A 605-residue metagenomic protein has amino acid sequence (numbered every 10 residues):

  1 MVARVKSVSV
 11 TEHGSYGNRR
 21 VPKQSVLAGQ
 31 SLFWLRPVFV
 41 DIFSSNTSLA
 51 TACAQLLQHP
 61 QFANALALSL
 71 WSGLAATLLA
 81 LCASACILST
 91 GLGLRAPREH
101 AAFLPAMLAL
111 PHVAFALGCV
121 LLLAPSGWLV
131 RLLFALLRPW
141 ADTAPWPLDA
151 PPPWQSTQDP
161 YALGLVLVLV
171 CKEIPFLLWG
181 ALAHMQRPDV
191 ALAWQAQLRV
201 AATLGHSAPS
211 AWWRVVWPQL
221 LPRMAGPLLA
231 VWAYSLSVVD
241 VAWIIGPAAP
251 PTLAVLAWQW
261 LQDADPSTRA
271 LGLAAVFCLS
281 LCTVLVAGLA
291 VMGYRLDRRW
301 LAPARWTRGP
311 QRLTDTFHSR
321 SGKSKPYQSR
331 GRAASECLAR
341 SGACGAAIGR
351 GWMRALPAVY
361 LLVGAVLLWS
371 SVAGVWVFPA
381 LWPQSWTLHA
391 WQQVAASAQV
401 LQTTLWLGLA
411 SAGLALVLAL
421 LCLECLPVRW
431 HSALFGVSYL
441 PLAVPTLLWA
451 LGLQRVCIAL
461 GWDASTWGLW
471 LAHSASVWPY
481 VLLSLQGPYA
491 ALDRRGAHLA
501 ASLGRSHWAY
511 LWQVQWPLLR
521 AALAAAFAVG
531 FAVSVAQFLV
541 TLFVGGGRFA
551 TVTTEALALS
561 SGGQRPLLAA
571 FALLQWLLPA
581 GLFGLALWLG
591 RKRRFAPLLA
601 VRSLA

Functional and structural regions predicted by a protein language model:
M1-P22, G93-H100, A290-L356, W430 (+1 more regions): Transmembrane alpha-helical segments of polytopic membrane transport and secretion proteins
V2, G17-N46, Q58-Q186, Q219 (+11 more regions): Membrane-water interface segments at the C-terminal ends of transmembrane alpha-helices in multi-pass inner-membrane
S9, L117, V200-L204, L499-L503 (+3 more regions): A compositionally biased, intrinsically disordered/low-complexity signal enriched for hydrophobic/aromatic residues
N46-A54, A249-Q262, L381-Q393, G547-S561: Short hydrophobic, aromatic-rich alpha-helical segments embedded in or entering the lipid bilayer of multi-pass
F62-G91, M185-H206, V286-D315, R330-G342 (+1 more regions): Alpha-helical transmembrane segments and their immediate interhelical/interface regions in integral membrane proteins
P188-L220, L492, H498-L519: Short helix-to-coil transition segments within interhelical loops that connect adjacent transmembrane helices
D265-L273: Helix-loop-helix hairpin linking two adjacent transmembrane segments in secondary transporters
